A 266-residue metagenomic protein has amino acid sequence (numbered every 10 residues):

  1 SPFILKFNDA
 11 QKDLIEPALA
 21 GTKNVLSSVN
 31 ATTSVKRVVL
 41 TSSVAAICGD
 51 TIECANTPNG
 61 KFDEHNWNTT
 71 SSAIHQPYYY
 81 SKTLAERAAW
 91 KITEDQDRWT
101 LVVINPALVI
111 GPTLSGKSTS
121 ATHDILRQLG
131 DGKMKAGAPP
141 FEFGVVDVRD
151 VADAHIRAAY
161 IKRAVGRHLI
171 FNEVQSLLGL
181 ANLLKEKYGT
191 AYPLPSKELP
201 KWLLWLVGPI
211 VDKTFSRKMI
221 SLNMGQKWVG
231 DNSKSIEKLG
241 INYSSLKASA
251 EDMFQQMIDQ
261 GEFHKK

Functional and structural regions predicted by a protein language model:
S1-A20: NAD(P)H-binding glycine-rich loop region in Rossmannoid oxidoreductase-like domains and their noncatalytic homologs
F7, N68-I74, S115-G116, A121-V146 (+1 more regions): A conserved pocket-lining segment of Rossmann-fold NAD(P)-dependent short-chain dehydrogenase/reductase
A31, T70-V102: Active-site Tyr-X1-5-Lys
S43-I74, L114, D131: Active-site "gating" loop of Rossmann-like NAD(P)-dependent oxidoreductase/epimerase domains
D95-W99, G111-I125, A158-H168: Glycine/proline-rich active-site loop of Rossmann-fold NAD(P)-dependent oxidoreductases
G111, A138-F141, H168-Q175, E237-L239: Glycine-rich Rossmann NAD(P)(H)-binding loop
A154-R217, L246-K266: Mid/C-terminal beta-alpha module of Rossmann-like enzyme folds, strongest in SDR-family dehydrogenases/epimerases
G208-G240: Conserved C-terminal active-site "lid" loop/helix of NAD(P)H-dependent oxidoreductases that clamps the redox cofactor
